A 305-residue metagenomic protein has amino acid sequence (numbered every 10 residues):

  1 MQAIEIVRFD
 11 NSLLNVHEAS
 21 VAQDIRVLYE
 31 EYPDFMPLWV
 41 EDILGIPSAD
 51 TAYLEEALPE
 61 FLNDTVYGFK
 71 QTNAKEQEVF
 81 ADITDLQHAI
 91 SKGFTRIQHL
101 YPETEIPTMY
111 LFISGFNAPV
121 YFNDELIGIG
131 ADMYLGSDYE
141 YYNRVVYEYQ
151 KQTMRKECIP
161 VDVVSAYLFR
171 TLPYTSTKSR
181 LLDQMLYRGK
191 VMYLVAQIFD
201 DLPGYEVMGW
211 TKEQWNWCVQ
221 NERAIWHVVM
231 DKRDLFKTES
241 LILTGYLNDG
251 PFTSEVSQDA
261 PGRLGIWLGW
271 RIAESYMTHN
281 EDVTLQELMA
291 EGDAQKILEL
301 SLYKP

Functional and structural regions predicted by a protein language model:
M1-E55, P59: N-terminal mature-domain "stem" immediately C-terminal to a signal peptide or N-terminal signal-anchor/transmembrane
Q2-I25, L182, L186, K190-P305: A cross-kingdom marker for long, charged
L28-W39, I43, N73, N216-I225 (+1 more regions): Residue-level recognition of alpha-helix termini/interfacial anchor residues
E30, A49, L111, A118 (+6 more regions): Short, surface-exposed, charged/polar-biased interaction segments
Y32, D64-V66, D293: Short, solvent-exposed helix-helix connector turns and helix-capping sites enriched in acidic/polar residues
I43-L54, V146-T153, R180-L186, E222-K232: Short, mixed-charge, low-aromatic patches
A57-W215: Acidic/His-rich structured neighborhood in mature extracellular/periplasmic domains
